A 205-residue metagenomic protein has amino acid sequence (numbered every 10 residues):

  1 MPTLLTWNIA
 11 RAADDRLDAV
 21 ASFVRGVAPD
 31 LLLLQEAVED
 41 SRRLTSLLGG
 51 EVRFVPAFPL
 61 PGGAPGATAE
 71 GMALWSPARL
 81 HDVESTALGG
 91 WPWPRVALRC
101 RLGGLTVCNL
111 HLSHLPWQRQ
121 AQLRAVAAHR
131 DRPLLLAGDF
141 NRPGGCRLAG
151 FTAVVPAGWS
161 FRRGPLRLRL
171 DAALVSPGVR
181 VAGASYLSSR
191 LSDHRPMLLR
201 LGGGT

Functional and structural regions predicted by a protein language model:
M1-L5, S76-H81, P92-L110, V179 (+1 more regions): Beta-strand-turn-beta hairpins that frame and shape the catalytic cleft of phosphate-ester-processing enzymes
T3-I9, V20-L44, C100, V107-L110 (+5 more regions): Active-site beta-strand/loop signature of hydrolases that rely on acidic residues for catalysis
A13-R16, L31, Q35-G104, Y186-S188: Structured beta-strand-rich core segments of catalytic domains in phosphoester-bond hydrolases
D15, W117-Q118: Residues that form or flank phosphate/diphosphate-binding pockets in enzymes that use nucleotide phosphates
P59-L60, G90, S113-P116, N141-P143: Short, catalytically relevant binding-site loops at active-site mouths
G71, V96-L98, R119-Q122, V126 (+1 more regions): Internal, well-ordered alpha-helical segments in soluble enzyme and binding-protein domains
E84-L88, C108-W117: Surface-exposed cleft-lining segments at the edges of enzyme active sites
S85-L88, P92, D131-L135, F140-T205: Metal-dependent phosphoester-hydrolase catalytic domains
